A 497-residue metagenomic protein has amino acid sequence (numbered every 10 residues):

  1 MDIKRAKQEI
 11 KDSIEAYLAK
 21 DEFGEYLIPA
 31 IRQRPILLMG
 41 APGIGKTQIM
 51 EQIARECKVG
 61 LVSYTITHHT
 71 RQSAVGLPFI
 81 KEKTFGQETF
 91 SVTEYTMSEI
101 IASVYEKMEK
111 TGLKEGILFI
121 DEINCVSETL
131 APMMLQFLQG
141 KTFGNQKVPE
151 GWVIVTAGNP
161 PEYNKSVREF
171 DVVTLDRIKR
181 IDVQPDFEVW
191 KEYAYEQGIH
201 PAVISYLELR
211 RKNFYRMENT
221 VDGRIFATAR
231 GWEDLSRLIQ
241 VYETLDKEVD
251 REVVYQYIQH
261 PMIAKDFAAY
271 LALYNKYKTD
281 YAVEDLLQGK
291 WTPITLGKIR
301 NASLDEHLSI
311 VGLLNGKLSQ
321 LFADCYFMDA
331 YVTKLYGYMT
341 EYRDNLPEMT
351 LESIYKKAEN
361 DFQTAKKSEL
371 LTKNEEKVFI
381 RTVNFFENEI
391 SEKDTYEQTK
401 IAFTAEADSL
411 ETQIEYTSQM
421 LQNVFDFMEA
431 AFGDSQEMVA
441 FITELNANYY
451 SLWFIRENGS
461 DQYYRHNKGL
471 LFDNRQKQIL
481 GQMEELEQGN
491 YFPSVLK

Functional and structural regions predicted by a protein language model:
M1-K212: AAA+ P-loop NTPase catalytic core and its hallmark functional loops
D2, A6-E9, I36, D171 (+8 more regions): General structural signal for secondary-structure boundaries
Q8, D12, A16, R55 (+19 more regions): Charged/polar, solvent-exposed surface patches and flexible loops
E196-E352: Alpha-helical lid/collar subdomain of P-loop NTPases
R300-K497: Terminal-proximal interaction/regulatory segments of ATP-powered molecular machines
